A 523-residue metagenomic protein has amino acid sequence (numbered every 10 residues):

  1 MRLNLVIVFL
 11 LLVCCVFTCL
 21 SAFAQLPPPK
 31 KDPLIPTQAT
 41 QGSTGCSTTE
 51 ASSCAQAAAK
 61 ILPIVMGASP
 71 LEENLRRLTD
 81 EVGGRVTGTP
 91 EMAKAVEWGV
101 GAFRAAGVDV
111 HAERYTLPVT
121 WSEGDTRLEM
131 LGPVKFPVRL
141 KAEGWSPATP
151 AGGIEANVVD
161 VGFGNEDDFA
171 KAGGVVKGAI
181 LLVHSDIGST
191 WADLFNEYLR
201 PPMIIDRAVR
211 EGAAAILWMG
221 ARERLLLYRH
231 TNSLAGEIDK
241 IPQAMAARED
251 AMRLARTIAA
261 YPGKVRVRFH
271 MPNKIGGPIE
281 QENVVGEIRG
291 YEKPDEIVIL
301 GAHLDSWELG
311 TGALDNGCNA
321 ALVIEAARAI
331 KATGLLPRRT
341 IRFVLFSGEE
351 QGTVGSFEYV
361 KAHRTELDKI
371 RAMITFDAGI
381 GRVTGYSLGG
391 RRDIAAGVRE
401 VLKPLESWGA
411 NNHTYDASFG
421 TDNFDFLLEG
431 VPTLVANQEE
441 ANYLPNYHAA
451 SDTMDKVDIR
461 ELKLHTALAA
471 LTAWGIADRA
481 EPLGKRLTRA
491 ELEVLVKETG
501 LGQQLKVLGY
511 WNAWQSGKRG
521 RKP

Functional and structural regions predicted by a protein language model:
P29-E50, C54, R76, D80-I180 (+1 more regions): Noncatalytic luminal/extracellular "stalk/propeptide" segments of secretory-pathway proteins
T48-T89, Y115, D125, L227-N232 (+4 more regions): N-terminal capping segment at the start of a domain
A55-A57, R139-G173, S233-A313, E325-R328 (+2 more regions): Soluble metallo-hydrolase cores and metallopeptidase-like ectodomains found primarily in the secretory/periplasmic
A58-M66, D80-P90, D160, S189-L199 (+8 more regions): Second-shell loop/turn segments in exported
M66, P137, A251, K293 (+3 more regions): Metal-dependent peptidase/peptidase-like ectodomains
E73, E81, A329-V354: Short helix-loop-beta-strand segments that form the rim/entrance of peptidase-like active sites
T89, V138-P242, T311, N412: Extracellular/luminal Protease-associated
R328, L444-G509, A513-P523: His/Asp/Glu-rich mid-to-C-terminal helical/loop segments that flank catalytic regions of hydrolases
